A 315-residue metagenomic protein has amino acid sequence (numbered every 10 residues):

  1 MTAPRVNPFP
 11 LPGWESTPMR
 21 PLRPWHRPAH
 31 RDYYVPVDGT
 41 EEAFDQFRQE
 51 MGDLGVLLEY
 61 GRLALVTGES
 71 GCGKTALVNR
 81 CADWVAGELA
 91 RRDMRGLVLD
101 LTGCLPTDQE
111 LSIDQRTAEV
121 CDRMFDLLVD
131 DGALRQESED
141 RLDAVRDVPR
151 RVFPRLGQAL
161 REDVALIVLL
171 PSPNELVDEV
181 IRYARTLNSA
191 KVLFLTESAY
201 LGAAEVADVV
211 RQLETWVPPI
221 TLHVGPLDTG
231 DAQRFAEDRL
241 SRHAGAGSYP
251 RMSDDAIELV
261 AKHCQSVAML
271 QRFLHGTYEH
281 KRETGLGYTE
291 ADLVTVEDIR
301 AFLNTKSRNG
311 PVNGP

Functional and structural regions predicted by a protein language model:
T2-P24, V35-E41, D83, M94-G96 (+2 more regions): C-terminal alpha-helical "lid" subdomain
E41-L58: Pre-Walker A adenine-sensing motif
V56-L58, R91, G157-E162, A184-L193 (+1 more regions): Conserved catalytic network of the ASCE P-loop NTPase/AAA+ motor domain
L57-R80: Walker A/P-loop nucleotide-binding motif
G61-L65, A165-I167, L193: Residue-level preference for the first positions of well-ordered beta-strands
A64, G87-E110: Conserved catalytic segments around the Walker B and adjacent sensor/switch elements of P-loop NTPase domains
R116-S189, G247-A261, L270: Mid-core helix/loop region of P-loop NTP-binding domains shared across ATPases and GTPases
L169-E214, T221-V224: Sensor-1/coupling segment of RecA-like P-loop NTPase cores
